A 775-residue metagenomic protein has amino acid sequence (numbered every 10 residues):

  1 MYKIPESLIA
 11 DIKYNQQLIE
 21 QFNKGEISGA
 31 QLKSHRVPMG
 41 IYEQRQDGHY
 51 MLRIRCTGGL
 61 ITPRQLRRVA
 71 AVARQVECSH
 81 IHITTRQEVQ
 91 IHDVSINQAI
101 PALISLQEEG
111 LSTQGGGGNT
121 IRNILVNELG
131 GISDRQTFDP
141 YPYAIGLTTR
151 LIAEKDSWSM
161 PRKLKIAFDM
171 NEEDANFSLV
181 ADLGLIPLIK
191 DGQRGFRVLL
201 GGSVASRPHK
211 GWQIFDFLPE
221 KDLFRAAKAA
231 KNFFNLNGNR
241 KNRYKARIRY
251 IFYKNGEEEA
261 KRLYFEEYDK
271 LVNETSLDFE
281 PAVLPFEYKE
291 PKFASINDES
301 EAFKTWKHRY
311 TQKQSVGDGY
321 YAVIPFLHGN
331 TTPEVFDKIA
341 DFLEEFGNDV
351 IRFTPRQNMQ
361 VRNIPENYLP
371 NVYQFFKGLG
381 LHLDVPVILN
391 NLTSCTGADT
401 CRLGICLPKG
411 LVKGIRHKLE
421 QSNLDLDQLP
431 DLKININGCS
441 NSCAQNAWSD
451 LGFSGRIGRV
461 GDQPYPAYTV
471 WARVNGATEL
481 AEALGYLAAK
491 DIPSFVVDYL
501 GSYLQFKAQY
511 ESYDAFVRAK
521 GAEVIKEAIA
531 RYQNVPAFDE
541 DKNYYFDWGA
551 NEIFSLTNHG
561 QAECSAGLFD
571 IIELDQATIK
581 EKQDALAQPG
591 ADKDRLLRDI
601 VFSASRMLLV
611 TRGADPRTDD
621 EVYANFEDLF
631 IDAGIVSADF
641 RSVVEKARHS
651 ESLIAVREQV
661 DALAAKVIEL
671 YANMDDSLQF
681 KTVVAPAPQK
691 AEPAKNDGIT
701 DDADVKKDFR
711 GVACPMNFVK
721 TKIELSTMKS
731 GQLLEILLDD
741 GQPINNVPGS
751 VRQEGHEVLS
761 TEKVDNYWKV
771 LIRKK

Functional and structural regions predicted by a protein language model:
M1-A585: Peripheral terminal and linker regions in Fe-S/redox and tRNA-modifying enzymes
L60, A587-G590, K706-A713: Short, glycine-rich nucleotide/cofactor-binding loops
D570-D584, A591, S605-K690: Long, charged low-complexity segments
A694-M728: An N-terminal amphipathic alpha-helical segment
M716-K722, D740-H756: Amphipathic alpha-helical interaction surfaces in cytosolic regulatory modules
S726-D739: Short glycine-rich, basic-tinged beta-strand/loop micro-motifs
K763: Long, contiguous binding/interaction regions
K769-K775: Core SAM-dependent methyltransferase catalytic element
